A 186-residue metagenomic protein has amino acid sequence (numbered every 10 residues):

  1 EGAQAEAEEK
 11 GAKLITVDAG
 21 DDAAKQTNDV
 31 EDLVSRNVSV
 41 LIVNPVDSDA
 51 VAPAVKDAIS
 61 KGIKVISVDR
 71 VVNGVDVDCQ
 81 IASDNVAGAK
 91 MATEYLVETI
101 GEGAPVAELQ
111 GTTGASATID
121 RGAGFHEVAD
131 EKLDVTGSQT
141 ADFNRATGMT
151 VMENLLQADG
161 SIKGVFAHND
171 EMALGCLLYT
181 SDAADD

Functional and structural regions predicted by a protein language model:
E1-D186: A residue-level marker of the well-folded mature domains of exported/periplasmic proteins
